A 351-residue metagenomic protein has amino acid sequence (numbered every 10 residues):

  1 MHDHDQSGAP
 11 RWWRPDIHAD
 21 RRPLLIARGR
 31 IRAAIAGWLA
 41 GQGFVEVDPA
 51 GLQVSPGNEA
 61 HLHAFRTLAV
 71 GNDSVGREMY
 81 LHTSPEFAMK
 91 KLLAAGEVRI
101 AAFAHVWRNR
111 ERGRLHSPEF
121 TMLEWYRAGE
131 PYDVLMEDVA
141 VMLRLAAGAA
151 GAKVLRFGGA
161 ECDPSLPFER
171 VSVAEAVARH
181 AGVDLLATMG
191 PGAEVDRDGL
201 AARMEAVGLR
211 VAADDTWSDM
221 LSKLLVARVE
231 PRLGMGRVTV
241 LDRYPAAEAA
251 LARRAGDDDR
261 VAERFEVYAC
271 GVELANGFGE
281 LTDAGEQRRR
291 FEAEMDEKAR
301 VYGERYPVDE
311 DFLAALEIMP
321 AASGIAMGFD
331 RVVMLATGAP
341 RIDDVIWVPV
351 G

Functional and structural regions predicted by a protein language model:
H2-V134, R144, E230, M334: Class II aminoacyl-tRNA synthetase-like tRNA-binding/catalytic domains
L25-G29, A33, G41, E46 (+17 more regions): Conserved structured core elements
A34-W38, Q42, L92, V106 (+10 more regions): Generic, well-ordered alpha-helical scaffold segments in large soluble proteins
H61, V75, E97, H116-M122 (+6 more regions): A generic structural signal for well-ordered coil/turn residues at beta-strand boundaries that shape enzyme active-site
A128-P131, G148, G182, C270 (+3 more regions): Short, well-ordered loop/turn and helix-capping segments at boundaries between secondary-structure elements and domains
G148-G271, A293-M319: Metal-assisted phosphate- and nucleotidyl-transfer catalytic regions
A284-G351: Active-site pocket scaffolds in enzymes
